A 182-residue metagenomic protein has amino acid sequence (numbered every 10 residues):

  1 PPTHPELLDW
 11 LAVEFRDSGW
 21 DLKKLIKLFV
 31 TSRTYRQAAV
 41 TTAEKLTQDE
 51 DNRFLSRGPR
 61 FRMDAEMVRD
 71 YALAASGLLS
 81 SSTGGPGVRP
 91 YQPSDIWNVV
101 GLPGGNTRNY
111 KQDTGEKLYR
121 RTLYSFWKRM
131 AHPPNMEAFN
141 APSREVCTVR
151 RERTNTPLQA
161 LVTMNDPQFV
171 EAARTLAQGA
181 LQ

Functional and structural regions predicted by a protein language model:
P1-Y119, M136, P142-R151, M164-Q182: Primarily short, surface-exposed interaction patches in extracytoplasmic proteins
R121, K128-F139: Active-site Gly/Thr loop motif
S125-W127, M164: Pocket-edge structural micro-motifs
T154: Glycine-rich phosphate-binding loop at the start of an alpha helix
